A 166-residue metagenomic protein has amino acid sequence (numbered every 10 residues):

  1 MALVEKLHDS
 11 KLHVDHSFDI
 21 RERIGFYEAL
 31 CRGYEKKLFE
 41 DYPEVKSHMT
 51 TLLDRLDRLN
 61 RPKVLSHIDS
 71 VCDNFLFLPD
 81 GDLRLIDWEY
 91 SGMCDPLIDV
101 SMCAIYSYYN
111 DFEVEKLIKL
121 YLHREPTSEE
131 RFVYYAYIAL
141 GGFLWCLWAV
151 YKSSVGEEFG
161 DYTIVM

Functional and structural regions predicted by a protein language model:
A2-L3: Conserved alphaE helix
H8-L12, E125: Protein kinase-like catalytic domain
L12-I68, L78-D80: An alpha-helical support segment within catalytic cores of ATP-dependent transferases
R21, T127-I138: All-alpha amphipathic helical-bundle segments outside canonical DNA-binding/catalytic cores that form hydrophobic
L65, R84-D87: Pre-DFG segment of protein kinase catalytic domains
D73-F75: Hydrophobic residue at the +6 position relative to the catalytic HRD Asp in the kinase catalytic loop
L97-P126, A139-E157: Active-site activation/catalytic loop segments of kinase-like enzymes and analogous catalytic loops in related
